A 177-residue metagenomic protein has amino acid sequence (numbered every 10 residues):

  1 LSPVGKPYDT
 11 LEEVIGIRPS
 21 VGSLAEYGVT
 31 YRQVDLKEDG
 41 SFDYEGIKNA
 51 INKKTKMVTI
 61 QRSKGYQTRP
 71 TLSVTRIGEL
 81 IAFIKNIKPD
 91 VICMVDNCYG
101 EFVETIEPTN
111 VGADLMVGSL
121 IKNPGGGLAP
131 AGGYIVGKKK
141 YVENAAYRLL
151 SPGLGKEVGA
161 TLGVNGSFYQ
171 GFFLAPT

Functional and structural regions predicted by a protein language model:
L1-T177: Conserved PLP-enzyme active-site core in the AAT-like
